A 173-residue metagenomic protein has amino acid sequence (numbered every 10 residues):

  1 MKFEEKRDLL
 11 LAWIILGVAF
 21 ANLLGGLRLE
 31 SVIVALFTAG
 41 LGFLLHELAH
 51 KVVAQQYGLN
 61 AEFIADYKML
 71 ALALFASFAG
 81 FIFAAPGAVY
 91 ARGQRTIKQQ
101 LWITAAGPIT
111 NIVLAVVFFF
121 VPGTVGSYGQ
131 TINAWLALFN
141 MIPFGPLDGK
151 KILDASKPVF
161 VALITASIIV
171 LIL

Functional and structural regions predicted by a protein language model:
M1-L173: Hydrophobic transmembrane alpha-helices and their immediate loop junctions in multi-pass integral membrane proteins
